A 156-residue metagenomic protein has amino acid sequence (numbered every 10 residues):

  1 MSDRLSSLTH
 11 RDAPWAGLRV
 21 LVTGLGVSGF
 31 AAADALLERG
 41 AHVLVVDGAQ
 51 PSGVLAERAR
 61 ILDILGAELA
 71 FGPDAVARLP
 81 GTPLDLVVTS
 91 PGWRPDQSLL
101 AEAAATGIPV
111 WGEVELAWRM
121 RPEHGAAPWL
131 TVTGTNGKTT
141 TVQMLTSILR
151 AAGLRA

Functional and structural regions predicted by a protein language model:
M1-L69, T82-V87, R150: ATP-dependent carboxylate-amine ligase
R11, L37-E38, A77-L84, P91-A156: Phosphate-binding loop of NTP-binding sites
R58, A75-A77: Acidic, amphipathic alpha-helical patches
